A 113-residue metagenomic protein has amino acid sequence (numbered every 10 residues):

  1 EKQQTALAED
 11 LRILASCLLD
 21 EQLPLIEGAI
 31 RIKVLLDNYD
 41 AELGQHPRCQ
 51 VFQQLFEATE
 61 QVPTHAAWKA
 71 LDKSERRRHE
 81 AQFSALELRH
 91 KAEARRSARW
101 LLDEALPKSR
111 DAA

Functional and structural regions predicted by a protein language model:
E1-A113: Acidic, Ser/Pro/Thr-rich low-complexity regulatory regions and the short amphipathic helical interaction modules they
